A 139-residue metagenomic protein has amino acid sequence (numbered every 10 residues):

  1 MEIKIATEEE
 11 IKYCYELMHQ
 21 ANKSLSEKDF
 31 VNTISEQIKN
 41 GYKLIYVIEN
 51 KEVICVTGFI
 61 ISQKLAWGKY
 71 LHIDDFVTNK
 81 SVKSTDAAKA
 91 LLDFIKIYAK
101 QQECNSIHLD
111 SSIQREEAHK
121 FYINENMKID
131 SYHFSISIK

Functional and structural regions predicted by a protein language model:
I5-G68, S137: Acetyl-CoA-dependent GNAT
K43, N105, K128: Short acidic/polar active-site loop segments enriched in Thr and Asp
S62-I73, K83, I129-D130: A conserved beta-turn-beta hairpin within the catalytic core of GNAT-like acetyltransferases that forms part
H72, V77, H108, H133: Conserved beta-strand segments that form the floor/walls of ligand-binding pockets within enzyme and binding domains
T78, S84-I97, N124: Conserved acetyl-CoA-binding loop-helix of GNAT-fold acetyltransferases
A99-S111: Conserved GNAT acetyl-CoA-binding A-motif
H108-A118, S135-S137: Conserved beta-strand-loop-alpha-helix junction that forms the acyl-donor binding cleft
I123-Y132: Conserved acetyl-CoA-binding loop of GNAT-fold acetyltransferases
